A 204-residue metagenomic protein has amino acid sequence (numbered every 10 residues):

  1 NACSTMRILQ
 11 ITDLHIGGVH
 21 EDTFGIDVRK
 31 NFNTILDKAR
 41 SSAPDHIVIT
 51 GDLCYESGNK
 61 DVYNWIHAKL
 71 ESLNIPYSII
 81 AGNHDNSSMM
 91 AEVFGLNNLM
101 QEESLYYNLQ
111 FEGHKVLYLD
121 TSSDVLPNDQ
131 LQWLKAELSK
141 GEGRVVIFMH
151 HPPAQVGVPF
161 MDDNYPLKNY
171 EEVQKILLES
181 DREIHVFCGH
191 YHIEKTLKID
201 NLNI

Functional and structural regions predicted by a protein language model:
A2-N64, P159: N-terminal active-site segment of His-dependent metallophosphoesterases
M6-G18, G113-S122, V146-H150, L202-I204: Active-site-proximal beta-strand elements of phosphoester/diester hydrolases
R7, D45-H46, P76, K115 (+1 more regions): Residues at the starts of beta-strands that form the adenosine-phosphate
D13, G51-D52, G82, H150 (+1 more regions): Active-site glycine-centered loops adjacent to acidic/histidine catalytic or metal-binding residues that shape
G18-D22, L53-C54, V116-N128, Q155-N164: Surface-exposed cleft-lining segments at the edges of enzyme active sites
I35-H46, V125-N203: His/acidic metal-ligating clusters that form di-metal
D61-K140, N169-R182, L197-D200, I204: Extended active-site neighborhood of metal-dependent phosphoesterases/phosphodiesterases
